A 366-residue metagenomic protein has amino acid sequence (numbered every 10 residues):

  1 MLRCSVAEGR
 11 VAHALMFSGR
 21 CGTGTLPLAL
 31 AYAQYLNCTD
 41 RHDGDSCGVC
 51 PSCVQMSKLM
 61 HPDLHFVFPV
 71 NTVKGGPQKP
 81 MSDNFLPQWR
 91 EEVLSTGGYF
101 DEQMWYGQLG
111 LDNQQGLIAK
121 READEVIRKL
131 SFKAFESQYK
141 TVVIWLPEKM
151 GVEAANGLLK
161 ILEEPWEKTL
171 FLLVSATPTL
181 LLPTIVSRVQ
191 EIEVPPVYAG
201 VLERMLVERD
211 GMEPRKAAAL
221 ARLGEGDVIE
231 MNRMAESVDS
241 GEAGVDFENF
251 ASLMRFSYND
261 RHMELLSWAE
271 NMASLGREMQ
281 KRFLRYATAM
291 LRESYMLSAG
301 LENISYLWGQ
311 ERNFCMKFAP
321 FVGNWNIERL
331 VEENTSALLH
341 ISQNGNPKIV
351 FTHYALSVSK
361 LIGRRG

Functional and structural regions predicted by a protein language model:
M1-E153: Clamp-loader machinery-focused feature within the broader ASCE/P-loop NTPase space
M1-N37, R41-D43, P51-Q55, E167-L170 (+2 more regions): Charged, glycine-rich active-site and insertion segments that engage polyanionic ligands
R128, K160, S187: Conserved adenine-binding aromatic site and its adjacent loop/helix in ATP-hydrolyzing domains
F132-F135, E164, E208: Secondary-structure boundary motif
K140-L170, T177: Conserved Walker B catalytic segment
